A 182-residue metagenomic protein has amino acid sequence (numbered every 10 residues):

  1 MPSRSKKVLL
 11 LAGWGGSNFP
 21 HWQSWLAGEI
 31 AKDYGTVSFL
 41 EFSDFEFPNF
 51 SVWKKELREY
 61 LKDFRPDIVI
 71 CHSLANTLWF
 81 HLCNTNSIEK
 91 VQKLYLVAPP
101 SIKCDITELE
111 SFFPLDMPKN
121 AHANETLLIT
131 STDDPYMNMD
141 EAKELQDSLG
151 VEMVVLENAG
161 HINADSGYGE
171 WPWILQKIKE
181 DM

Functional and structural regions predicted by a protein language model:
P2-F64: Active-site catalytic motif of lipid deacylating hydrolases and related acyltransferases
G35-S38, D147-N163: Catalytic histidine neighborhood in serine/cysteine hydrolases with alpha/beta-hydrolase-type architecture
P48-N49, A159-E170: Catalytic histidine-centered segment of alpha/beta-hydrolase-like enzymes
V69-F80: Gly/Ala-rich beta-loop-alpha elbow adjacent to hydrolase catalytic centers
E89-C104: A conserved short beta-strand
A121-H122, L127-T130, D134: Short beta-strand/loop motif that positions the catalytic acidic residue of the alpha/beta-hydrolase fold
P135-E141: Conserved alpha/beta-hydrolase "acid-adjacent" motif
G167-M182: Catalytic active-site module of serine/aspartate enzymes centered on a nucleophile-bearing elbow/loop
